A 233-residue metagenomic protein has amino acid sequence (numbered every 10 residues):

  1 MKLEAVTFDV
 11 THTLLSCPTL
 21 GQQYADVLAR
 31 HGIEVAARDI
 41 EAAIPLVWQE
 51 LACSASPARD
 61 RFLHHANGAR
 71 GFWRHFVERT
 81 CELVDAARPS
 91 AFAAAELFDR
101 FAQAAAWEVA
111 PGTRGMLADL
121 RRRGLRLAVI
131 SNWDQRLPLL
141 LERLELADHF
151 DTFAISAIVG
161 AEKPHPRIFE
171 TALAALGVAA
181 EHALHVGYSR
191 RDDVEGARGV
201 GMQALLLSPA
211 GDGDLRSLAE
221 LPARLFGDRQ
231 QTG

Functional and structural regions predicted by a protein language model:
M1-R114, R122-R123: N-terminal helical cap/lid subdomain that shapes the substrate entry/recognition surface in HAD-like hydrolases
M1-V6, R38, A87-A93, E108 (+2 more regions): Asp-based, Mg2+/Mn2+-dependent phosphohydrolase catalytic module
